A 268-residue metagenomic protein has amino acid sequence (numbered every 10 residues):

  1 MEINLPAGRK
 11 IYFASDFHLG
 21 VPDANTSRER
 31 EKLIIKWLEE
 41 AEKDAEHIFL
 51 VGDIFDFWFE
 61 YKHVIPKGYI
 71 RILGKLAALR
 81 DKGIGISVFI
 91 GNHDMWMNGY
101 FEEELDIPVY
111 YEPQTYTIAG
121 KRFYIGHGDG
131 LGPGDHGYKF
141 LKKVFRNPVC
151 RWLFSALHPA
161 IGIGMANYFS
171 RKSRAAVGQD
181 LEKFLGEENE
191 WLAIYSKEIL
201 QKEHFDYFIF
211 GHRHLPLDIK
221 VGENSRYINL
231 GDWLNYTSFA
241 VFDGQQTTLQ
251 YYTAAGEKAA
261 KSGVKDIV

Functional and structural regions predicted by a protein language model:
E2-K10, A14, L19-I118: Core catalytic region of metal-dependent phosphoesterases/phosphodiesterases, especially metallo-beta-lactamase-like
K10-H18, R122-D129, R226-G231: Active-site-proximal beta-strand elements of phosphoester/diester hydrolases
H18-L19, F55-D56, D94, G130-L131 (+2 more regions): Short, solvent-exposed loop/turn segments at secondary-structure junctions
L50, F89, G126, I209 (+1 more regions): Short glycine/serine/threonine-biased micro-segments
M95-G99, I125-G126, G132-D135: Short, well-ordered, mixed-charge alpha-helical segments that flank or form enzyme active sites
P108-Y111, D129, D135-P148, G186-Y252: Conserved beta-sheet core of the metallophosphoesterase superfamily
G128-W191: Active-site-proximal loop/helix segment associated with metal-binding centers of metalloenzymes
A255-V268: C-terminal regulatory/interaction regions
